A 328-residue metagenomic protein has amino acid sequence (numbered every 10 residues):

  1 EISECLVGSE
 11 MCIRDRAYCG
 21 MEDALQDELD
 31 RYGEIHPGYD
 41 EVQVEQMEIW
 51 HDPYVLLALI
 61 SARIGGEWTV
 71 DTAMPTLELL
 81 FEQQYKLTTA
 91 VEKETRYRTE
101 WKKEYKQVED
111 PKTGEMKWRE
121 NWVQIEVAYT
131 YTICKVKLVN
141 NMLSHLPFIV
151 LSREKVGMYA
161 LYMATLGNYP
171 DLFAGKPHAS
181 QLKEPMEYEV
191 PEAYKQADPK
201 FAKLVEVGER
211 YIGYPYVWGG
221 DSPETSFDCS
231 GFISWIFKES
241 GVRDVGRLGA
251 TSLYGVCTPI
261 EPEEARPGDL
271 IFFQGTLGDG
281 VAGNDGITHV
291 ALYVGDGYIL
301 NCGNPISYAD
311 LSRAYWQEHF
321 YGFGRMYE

Functional and structural regions predicted by a protein language model:
I2-I13: Short, small-residue-biased leader/transition segments that mark boundaries at the very start of proteins
G8, E209, G213, D296: ATP/adenylate-binding site constellation spanning eukaryotic-like Ser/Thr protein kinases, ABC-transporter
G8, R266-P267, V290: Short, flexible surface segments
M21-T76: Extracytoplasmic/periplasmic/luminal assembly and interaction segments in envelope/secretory/respiratory proteins
I60, L79-Q83, L87, K93 (+1 more regions): Non-catalytic propeptide/linker segments at domain boundaries
A174-G231, W235, S312: Extracytoplasmic/periplasmic cell wall- or extracellular glycan-interacting regions that localize and scaffold envelope
R210, Y214-P267, F272, D279: Catalytic cysteine-centered active-site loop
R243, A250-T251, P259-E261, L277-E328: Aromatic- and glycine-rich peptidoglycan recognition patches
